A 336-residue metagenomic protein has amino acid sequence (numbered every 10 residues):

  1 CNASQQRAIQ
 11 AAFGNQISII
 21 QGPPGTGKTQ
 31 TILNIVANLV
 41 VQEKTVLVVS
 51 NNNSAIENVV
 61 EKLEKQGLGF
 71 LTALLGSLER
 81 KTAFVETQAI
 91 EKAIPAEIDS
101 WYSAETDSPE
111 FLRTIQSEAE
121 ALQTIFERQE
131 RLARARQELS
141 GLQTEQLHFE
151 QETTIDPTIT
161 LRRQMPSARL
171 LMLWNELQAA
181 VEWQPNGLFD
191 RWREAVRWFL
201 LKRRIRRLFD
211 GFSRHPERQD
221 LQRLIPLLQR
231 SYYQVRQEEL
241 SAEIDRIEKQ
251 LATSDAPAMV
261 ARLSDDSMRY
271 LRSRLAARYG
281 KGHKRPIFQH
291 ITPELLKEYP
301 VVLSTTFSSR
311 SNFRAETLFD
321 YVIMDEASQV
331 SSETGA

Functional and structural regions predicted by a protein language model:
C1, L171-L318: Conserved helicase NTPase catalytic core signature
C1-A11, F84-E105, R272-R278, H290: Pre-P-loop entry segment of helicase/translocase ATPase cores
I9-I17, N38-V41: Phosphate-binding P-loop
N15-I35: Walker A/P-loop
G22, S77, E326: The Walker A (P-loop) glycine that initiates the GxxxxGKT/S ATP-binding motif of P-loop NTPases
T45, N53-T144: P-loop NTPase motor core
S311-R314, V330-A336: Short, conserved "post-DEAD/DEAH" coupling segment immediately C-terminal to helicase motif II within the SF2/RecA-like
T317-S331: SF2 helicase catalytic motif II
